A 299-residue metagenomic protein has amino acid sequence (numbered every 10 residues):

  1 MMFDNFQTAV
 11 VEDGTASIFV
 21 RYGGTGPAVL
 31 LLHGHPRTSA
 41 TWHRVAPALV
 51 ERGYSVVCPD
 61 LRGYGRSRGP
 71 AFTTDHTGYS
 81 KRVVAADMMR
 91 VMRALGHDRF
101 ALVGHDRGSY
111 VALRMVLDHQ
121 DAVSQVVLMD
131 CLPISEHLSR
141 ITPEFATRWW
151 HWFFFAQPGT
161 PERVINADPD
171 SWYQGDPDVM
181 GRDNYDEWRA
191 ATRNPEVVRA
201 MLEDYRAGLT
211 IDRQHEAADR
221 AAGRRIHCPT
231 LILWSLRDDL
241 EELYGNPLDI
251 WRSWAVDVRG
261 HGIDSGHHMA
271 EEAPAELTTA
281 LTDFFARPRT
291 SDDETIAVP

Functional and structural regions predicted by a protein language model:
M1-R21, A28, A40-T41, S55-V57 (+5 more regions): Flexible "cap/lid" subdomain of the alpha/beta-hydrolase fold that forms the substrate-access gate
G26, G34-R37: Active-site glycine-rich loops that stabilize anionic/oxyanionic intermediates across multiple enzyme folds
L31-G34, C58: Structural cue for short, hydrophobic secondary-structure segments
H33-H35, G104-H105: Conserved alpha/beta-hydrolase "nucleophile elbow" surrounding the catalytic nucleophile
R44-A48: Typically the conserved alpha-helix immediately C-terminal to a functionally engaged Cys/Sec in thioredoxin-like
E196, E272-P274, R287-P299: Alpha/beta-hydrolase-fold serine-hydrolase catalytic core, especially in secreted/extracellular enzymes
S265-P274, T278: Catalytic histidine-centered segment of alpha/beta-hydrolase-like enzymes
